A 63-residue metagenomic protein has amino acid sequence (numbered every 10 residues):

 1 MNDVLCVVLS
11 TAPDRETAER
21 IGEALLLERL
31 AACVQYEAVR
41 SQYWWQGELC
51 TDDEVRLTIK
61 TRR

Functional and structural regions predicted by a protein language model:
M1-R63: Positively charged, small/polar-rich N-terminal and surface patches that mediate targeting and assembly and bind
